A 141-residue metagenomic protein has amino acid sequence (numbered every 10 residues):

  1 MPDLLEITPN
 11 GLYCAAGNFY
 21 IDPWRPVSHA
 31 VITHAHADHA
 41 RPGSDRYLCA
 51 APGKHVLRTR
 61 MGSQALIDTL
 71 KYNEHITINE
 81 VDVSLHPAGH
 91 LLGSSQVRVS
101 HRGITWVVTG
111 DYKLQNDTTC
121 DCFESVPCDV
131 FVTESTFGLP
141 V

Functional and structural regions predicted by a protein language model:
P2-C14, Y20-W24, H29, A35-V141: His/Asp/Glu-rich metal-coordinating catalytic cores of metallo-dependent phosphodiesterases/hydrolases acting on
